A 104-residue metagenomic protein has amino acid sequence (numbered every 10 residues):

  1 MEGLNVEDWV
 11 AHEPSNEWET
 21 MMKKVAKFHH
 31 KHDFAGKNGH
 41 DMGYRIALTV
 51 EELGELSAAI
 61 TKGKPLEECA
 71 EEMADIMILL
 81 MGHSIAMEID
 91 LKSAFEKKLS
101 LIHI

Functional and structural regions predicted by a protein language model:
M1-G63: Extended low-complexity intrinsically disordered regions
I46-S57, L66-F95: An amphipathic alpha-helical micro-motif enriched in hydrophobic residues with embedded/adjacent acidic residues
I102-I104: Conserved small/polar residues in nucleotide/adenosyl-binding loops
